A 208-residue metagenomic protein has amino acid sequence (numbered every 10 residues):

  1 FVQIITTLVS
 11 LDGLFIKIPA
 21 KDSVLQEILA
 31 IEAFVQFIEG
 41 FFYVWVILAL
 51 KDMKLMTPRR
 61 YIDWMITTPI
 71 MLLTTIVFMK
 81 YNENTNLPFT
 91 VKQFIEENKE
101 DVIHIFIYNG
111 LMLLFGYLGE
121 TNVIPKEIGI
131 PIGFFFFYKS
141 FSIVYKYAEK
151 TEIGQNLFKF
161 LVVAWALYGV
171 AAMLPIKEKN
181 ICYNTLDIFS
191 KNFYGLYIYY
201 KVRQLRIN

Functional and structural regions predicted by a protein language model:
F1-I62, T68-N208: Polytopic alpha-helical membrane-helix bundles and their juxtamembrane interface segments in multi-pass membrane
